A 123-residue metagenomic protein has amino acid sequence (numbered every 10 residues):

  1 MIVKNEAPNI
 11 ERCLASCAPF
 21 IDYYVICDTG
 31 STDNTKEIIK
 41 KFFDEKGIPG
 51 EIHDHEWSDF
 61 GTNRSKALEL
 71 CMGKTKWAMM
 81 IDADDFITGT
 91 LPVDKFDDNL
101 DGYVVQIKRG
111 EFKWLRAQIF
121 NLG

Functional and structural regions predicted by a protein language model:
M1-I2: Short, hydrophobic/glycine-enriched beta-strand segments
N5-Y23: Short, well-formed alpha-helical segments that are part of the catalytic scaffolds of diverse glycosyltransferases
P8-E11, D33, E37, T62: Residue-level preference for short helical/loop micro-motifs built around acidic side chains
S16, C27-I39, F43, E56-W57 (+1 more regions): A conserved acidic beta->alpha catalytic loop
C17-I26, N34, K46-E51, K76: Short loop->beta transition adjacent to catalytic acidic/histidine clusters or analogous donor-positioning motifs
E37-L70: Conserved donor nucleotide-binding strand/loop of the catalytic core
G61-E69, T75-I81, D85-G123: Catalytic-site signature of metal-activated, phosphate-bearing donor transferases, centered on the GT-A/GT-A-like
